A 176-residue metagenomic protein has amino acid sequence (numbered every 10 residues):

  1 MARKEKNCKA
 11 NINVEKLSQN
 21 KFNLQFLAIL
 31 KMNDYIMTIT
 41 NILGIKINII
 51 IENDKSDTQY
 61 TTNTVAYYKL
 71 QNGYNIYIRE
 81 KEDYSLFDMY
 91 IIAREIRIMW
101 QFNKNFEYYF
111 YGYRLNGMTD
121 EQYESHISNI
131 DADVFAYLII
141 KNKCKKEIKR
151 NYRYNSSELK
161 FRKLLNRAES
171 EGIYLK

Functional and structural regions predicted by a protein language model:
R3-L24: A short, surface-exposed helix-loop junction/capping segment
C8, N13, L86, Q122-S125 (+1 more regions): Long, well-structured alpha-helical subdomains associated with metal-dependent extracellular/ecto-lumenal hydrolases
L17-L30, Y137-I140: A short, highly charged nucleic-acid-interacting micro-segment common to nuclease and nuclease-linked defense proteins
N23-K46: Zn2+-dependent metallopeptidase catalytic core
Y35-T38, E95, K160, L164-R167: Charge-rich, solvent-exposed alpha-helical interaction surfaces
I50-L86, I96-F102: Active-site scaffold of zinc-dependent metalloenzymes
L86, F102-I130: Post-HEXXH active-site segment of zinc metalloproteases
W100-G112, K141-N151: Substrate-binding/catalytic groove segments of enzymes that remodel or degrade extracellular structural polymers
